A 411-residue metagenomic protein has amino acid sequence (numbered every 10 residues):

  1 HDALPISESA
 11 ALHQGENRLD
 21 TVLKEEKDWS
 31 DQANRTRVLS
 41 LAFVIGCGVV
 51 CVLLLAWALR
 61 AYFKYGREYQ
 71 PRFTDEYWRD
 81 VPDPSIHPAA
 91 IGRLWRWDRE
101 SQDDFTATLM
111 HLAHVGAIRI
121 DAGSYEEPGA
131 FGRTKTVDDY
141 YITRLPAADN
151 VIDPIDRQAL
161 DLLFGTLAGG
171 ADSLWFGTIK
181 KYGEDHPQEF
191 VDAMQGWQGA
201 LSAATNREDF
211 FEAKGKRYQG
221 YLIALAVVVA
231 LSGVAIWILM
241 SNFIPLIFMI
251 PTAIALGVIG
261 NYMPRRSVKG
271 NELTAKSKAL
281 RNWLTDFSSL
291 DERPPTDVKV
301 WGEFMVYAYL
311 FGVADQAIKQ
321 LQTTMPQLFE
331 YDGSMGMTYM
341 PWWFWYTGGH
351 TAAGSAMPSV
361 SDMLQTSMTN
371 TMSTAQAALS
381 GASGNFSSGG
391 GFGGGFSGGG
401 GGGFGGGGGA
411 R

Functional and structural regions predicted by a protein language model:
D2-L4: Short, small-residue-biased leader/transition segments that mark boundaries at the very start of proteins
S9-A33, T369-G390: Intrinsic low-complexity, glycine/proline- and repeat-rich, mixed-charge intrinsically disordered regions appended
H13-L222, I259-V300: Short, amphipathic alpha-helical interface elements at domain boundaries that mediate macromolecular binding
N34-C47, I236-I254: Hydrophobic alpha-helical transmembrane segments
G48-L54, V228-L231, I250-I254: Core hydrophobic alpha-helical transmembrane segments of single-pass membrane proteins
V191-F210, Q219, P251-R411: Short hydrophobic helical membrane-anchoring segments positioned at the boundary with long low-complexity
G220-L239, T252: Canonical alpha-helical transmembrane segments of integral membrane proteins
